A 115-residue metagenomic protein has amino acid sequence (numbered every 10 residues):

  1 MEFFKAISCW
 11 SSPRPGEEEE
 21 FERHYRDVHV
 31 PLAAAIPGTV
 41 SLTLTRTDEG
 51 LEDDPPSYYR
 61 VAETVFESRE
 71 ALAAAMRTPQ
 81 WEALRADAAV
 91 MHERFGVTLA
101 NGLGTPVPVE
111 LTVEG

Functional and structural regions predicted by a protein language model:
M1-G115: Macromolecular interaction modules
